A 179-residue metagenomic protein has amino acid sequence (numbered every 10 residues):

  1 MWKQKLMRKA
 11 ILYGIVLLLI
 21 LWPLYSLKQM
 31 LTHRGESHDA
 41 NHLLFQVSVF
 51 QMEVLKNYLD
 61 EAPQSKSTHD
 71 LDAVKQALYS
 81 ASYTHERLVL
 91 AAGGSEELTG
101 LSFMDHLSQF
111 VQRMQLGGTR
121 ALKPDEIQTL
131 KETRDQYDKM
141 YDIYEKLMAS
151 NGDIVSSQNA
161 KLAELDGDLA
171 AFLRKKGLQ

Functional and structural regions predicted by a protein language model:
M1-M7: Short, Lys/Arg-rich N-terminal segment immediately upstream of the first membrane anchor
R8-K28: Hydrophobic membrane-insertion alpha-helices, especially the h-region of bacterial N-terminal signal peptides
L17-I20, L55, A81: Hydrophobic alpha-helical transmembrane segments of multipass integral membrane proteins
Q29-K75: Immediate post-signal-peptide N-terminus of mature secreted/exported proteins
D39-Q46, G94-G100, T129: A ubiquitous short alpha-helical element
V49-K66, S108-T119, K131-G152: Regular secondary-structure segments
L59-G118, V155-L169, R174-K175: Alpha-helical segments in soluble extracytoplasmic regions
A121-Q179: C-terminal amphipathic alpha-helix
